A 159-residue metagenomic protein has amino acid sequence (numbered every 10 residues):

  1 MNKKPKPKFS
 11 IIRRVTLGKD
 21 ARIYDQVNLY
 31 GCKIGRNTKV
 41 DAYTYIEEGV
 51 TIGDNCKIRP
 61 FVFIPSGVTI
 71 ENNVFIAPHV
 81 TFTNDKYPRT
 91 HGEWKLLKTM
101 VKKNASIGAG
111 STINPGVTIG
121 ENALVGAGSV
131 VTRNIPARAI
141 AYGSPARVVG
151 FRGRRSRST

Functional and structural regions predicted by a protein language model:
N2-R13, D25-I34, T38-T118, S144-S158: Flexible, glycine/small-residue-enriched loop-and-beta-strand segment within the central core of proteins
E121-R133, R138: Internal alpha/beta core interface subdomains
A141: Conserved active-site beta-strand element of glycosyltransferases/polysaccharide synthases
